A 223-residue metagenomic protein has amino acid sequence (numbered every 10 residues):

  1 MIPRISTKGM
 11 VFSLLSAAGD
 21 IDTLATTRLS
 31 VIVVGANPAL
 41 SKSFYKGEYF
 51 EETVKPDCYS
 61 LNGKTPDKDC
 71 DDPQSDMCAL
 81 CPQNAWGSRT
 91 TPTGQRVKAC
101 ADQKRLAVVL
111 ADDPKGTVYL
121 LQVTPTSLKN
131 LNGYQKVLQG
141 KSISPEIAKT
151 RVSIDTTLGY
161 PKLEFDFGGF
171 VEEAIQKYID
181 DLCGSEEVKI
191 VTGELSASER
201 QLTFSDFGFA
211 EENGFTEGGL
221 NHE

Functional and structural regions predicted by a protein language model:
M1-P114, G219-E223: OB-fold ssDNA-binding interfaces and closely related basic DNA-contact patches used across DNA replication/repair
M1-S13, Q176-E223: Glycine- and charge-rich intrinsically disordered segments
I2-I5, I21, I32, I143 (+5 more regions): Weak global preference for isoleucine
V11, S43-F44, E48-Y49, C58 (+3 more regions): Intrinsic disorder/low-structure terminal segments
A18-G19, R28, F44, T65 (+6 more regions): Generic low-complexity, intrinsically disordered sequence content enriched in small uncharged/hydrophobic residues
D20-D22, E48-E52, D69-D71, E146 (+8 more regions): Glutamate identity and glutamate-enriched acidic tracts
R96-E172: Extended serine/threonine-enriched, polar tracts that run as long, contiguous segments within proteins
